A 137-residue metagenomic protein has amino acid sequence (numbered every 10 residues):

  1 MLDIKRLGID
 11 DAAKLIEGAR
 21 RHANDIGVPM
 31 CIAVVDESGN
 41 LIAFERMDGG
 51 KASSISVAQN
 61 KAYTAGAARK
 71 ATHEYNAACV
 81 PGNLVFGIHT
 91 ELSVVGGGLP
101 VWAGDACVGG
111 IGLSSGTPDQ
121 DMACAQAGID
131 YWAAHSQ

Functional and structural regions predicted by a protein language model:
M1-Q137: Flexible, solvent-exposed loop/hinge segments and secondary-structure transition points
